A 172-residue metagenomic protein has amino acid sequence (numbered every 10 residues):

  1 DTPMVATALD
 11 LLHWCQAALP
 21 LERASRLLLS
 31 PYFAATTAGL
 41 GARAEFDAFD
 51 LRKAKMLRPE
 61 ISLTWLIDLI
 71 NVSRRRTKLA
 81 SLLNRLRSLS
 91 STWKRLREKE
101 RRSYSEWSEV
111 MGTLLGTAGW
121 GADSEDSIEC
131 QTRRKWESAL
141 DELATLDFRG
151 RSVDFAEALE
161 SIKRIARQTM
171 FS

Functional and structural regions predicted by a protein language model:
D1-S172: Polyanion-engaging groove/track-forming segments
